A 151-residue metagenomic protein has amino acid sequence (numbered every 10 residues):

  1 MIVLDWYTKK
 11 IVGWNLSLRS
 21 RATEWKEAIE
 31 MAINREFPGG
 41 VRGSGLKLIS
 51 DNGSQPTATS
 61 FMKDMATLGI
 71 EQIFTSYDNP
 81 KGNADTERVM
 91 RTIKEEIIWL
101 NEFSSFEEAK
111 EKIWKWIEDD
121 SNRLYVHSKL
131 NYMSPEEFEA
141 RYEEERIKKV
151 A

Functional and structural regions predicted by a protein language model:
M1-W6: Extended hydrophobic
T8-I11: Hydrophobic "anchor" residues
W14-G39: Active-site beta-loop-alpha junctions of metal-dependent nucleic acid enzymes, especially the RNase H-like/DDE
R21, W25, T57, G82 (+2 more regions): Hydrophobic (often cysteine-bearing) scaffold residues that line and stabilize catalytic clefts of nucleotide/cofactor
G40-A58, P80, M133-P135: Acidic/histidine-rich, metal-coordinating catalytic segments
K47-N52, A66-D85, L100-S104: RNase H-like polynucleotidyl transferase catalytic core
M62, A66-I70, T92-A151: C-terminal domain-tail junction helix/linker
E87-R91: Short, surface-exposed amphipathic charged segments that create phosphate/polyanion-binding patches used for binding
